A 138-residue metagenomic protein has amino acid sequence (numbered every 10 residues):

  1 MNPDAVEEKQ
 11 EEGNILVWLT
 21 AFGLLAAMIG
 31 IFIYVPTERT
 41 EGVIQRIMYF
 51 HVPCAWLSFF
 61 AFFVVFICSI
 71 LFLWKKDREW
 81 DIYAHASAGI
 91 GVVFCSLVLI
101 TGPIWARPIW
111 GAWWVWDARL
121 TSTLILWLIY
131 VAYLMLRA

Functional and structural regions predicted by a protein language model:
N2-A5, G13-E38, G42-W110, V115-A138: Hydrophobic cores of alpha-helical transmembrane segments in multi-pass integral membrane proteins
